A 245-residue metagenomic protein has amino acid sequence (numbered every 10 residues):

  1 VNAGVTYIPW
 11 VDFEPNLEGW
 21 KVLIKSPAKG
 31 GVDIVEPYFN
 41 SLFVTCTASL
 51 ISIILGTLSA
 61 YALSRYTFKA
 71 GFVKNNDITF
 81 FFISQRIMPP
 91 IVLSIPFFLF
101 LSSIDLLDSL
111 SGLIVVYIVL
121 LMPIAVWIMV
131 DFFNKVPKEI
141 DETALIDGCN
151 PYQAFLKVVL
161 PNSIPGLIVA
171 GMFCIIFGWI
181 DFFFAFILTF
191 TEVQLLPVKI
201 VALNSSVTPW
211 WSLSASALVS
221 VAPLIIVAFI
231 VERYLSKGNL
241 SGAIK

Functional and structural regions predicted by a protein language model:
V1-K245: A hydrophobic, multi-pass inner-membrane permease signature
